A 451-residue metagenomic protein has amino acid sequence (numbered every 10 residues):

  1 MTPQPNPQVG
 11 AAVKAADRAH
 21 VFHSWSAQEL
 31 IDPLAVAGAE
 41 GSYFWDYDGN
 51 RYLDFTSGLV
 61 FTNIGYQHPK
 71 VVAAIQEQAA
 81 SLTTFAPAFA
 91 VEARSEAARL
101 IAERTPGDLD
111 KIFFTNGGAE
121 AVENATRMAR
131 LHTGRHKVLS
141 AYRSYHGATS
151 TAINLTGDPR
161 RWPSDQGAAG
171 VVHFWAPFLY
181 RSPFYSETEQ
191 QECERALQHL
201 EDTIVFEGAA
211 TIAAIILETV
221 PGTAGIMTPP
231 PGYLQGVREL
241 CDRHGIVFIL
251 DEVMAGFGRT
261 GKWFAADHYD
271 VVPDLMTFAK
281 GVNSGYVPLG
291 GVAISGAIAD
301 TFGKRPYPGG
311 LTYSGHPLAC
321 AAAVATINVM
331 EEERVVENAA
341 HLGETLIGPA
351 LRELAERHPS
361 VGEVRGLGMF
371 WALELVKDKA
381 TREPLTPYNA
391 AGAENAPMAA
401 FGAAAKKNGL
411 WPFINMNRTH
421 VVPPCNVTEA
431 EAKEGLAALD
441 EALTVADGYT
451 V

Functional and structural regions predicted by a protein language model:
T2-V451: Conserved N-terminal phosphate-binding loop of PLP-dependent enzymes in the Aspartate aminotransferase
